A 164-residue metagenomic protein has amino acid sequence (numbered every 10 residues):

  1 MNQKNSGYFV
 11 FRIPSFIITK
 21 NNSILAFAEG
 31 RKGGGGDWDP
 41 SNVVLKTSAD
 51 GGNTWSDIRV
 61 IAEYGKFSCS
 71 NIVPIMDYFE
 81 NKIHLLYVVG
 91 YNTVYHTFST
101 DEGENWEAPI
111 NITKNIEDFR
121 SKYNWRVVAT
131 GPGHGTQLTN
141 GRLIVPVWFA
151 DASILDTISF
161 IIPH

Functional and structural regions predicted by a protein language model:
M1-H164: Asp-box/BNR beta-propeller blade signature and adjacent active/binding-site loops in extracellular glycan-interacting
